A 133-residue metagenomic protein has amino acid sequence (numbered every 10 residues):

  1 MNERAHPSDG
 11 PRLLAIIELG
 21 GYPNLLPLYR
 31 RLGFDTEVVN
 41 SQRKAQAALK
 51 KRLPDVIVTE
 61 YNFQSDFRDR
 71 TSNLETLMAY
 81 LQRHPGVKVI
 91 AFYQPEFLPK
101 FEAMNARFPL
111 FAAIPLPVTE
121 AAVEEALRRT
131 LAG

Functional and structural regions predicted by a protein language model:
M1-L28, A79-G86, T119-G133: Non-catalytic signal-transmission and effector/linker regions of two-component phosphorelay proteins
A15-E18, V39, I57: Conserved sequence signature across two-component system core domains
P27-D35: Short helix-loop-beta junction
G33, L53, P85-G86: Residue-level detector of structured alpha->beta connecting loops
F34, V38, I90-A132: Output/docking surface of receiver
N40-V56, S65-D66: Acidic, metal-coordinating helix/loop segments flanking the phosphotransfer/catalytic sites of two-component signaling
S41-K44, T76, A122: Well-ordered alpha-helical segments embedded in enzymatic catalytic cores
V56-H84, Y93-K100: Conserved phosphotransfer microenvironments
